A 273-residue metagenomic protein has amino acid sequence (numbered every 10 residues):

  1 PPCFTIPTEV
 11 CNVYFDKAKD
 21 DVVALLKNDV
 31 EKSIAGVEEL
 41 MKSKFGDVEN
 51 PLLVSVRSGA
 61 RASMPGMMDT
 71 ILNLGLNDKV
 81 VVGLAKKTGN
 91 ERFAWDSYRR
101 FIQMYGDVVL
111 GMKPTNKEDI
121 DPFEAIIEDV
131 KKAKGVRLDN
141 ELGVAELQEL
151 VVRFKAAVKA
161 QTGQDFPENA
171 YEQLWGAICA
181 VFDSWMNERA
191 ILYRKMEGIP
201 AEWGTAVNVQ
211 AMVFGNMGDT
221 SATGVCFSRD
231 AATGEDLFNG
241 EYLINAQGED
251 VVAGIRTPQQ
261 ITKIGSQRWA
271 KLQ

Functional and structural regions predicted by a protein language model:
P1-Q273: Nucleotide/phosphate-binding sheet-loop regions of phosphoryl- and nucleotidyl-transfer enzymes
